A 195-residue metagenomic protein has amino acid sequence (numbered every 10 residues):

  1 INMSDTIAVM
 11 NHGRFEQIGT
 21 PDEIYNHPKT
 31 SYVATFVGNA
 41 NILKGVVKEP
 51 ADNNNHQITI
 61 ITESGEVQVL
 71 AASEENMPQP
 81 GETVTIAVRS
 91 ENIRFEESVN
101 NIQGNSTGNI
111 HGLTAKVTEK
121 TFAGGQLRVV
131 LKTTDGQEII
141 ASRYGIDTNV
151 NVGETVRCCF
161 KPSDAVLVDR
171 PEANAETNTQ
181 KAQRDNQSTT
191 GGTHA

Functional and structural regions predicted by a protein language model:
I1-S4, F36: Hydrophobic Walker B segment
T6, I18, H27: Short, glycine/charged-rich "phosphate-handling" switch motifs in NTP-dependent and phosphotransfer domains
V9-M10, V88: Catalytic metal- and UDP-sugar-binding loop of GT-A-like glycosyltransferases, i.e., residues flanking the conserved
T20, Y32, V46, T114-V117: Residues located in well-ordered beta-strands
D22-N26, A34-V37: Short acidic-hydrophobic catalytic motif
A40, P50-A195: Non-catalytic connector elements of ABC transporters
